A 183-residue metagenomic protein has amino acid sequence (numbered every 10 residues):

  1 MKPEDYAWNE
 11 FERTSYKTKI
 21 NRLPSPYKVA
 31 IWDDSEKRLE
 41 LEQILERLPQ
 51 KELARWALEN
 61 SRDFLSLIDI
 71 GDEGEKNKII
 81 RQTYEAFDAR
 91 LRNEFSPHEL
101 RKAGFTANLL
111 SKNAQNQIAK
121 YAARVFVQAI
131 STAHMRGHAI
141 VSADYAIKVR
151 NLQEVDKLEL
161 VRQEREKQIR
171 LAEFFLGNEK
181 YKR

Functional and structural regions predicted by a protein language model:
K2-E164: Structured binding/interaction patches within domain cores
Q153, K157-L158, E173-R183: Mature, well-folded catalytic/scaffold domains that follow N-terminal targeting or propeptide regions
Q163-F175: A recognition module on extended beta-rich or small alphabeta surfaces enriched in W/G with H and D/E
